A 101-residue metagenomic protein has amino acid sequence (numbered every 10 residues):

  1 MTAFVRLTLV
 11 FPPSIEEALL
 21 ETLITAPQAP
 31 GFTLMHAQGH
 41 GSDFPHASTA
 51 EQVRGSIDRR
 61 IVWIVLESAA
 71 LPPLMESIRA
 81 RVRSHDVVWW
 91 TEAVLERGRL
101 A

Functional and structural regions predicted by a protein language model:
M1-A101: Positively charged, small/polar-rich N-terminal and surface patches that mediate targeting and assembly and bind
